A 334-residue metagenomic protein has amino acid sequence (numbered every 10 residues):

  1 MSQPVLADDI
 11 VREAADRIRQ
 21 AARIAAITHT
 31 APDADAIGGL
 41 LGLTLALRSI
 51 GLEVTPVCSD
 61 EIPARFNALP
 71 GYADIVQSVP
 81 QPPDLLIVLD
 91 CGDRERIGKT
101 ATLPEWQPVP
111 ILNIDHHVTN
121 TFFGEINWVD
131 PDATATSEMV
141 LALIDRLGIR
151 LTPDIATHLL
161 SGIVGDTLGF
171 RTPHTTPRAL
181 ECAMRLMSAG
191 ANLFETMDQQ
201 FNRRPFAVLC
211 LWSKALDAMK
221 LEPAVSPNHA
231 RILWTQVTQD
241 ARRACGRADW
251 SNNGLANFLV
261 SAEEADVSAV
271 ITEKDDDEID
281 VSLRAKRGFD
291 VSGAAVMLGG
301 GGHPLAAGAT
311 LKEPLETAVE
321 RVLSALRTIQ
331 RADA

Functional and structural regions predicted by a protein language model:
M1-D217, E222-A334: Replace "Mg2+/Mn2+-dependent" with "divalent metal-dependent
